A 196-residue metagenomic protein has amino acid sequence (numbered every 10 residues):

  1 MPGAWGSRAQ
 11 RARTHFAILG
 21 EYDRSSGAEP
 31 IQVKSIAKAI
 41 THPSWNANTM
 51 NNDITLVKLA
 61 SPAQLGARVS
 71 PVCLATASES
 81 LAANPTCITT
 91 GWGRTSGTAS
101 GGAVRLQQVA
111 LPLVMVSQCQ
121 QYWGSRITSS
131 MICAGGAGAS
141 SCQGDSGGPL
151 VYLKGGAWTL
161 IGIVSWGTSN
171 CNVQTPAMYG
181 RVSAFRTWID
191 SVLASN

Functional and structural regions predicted by a protein language model:
M1-G6, L19-Y22, K58-A60, T89-G93 (+3 more regions): Active-site-proximal beta-strand/loop segments in catalytic clefts of secreted hydrolases
M1-R8, Q108-L113, Q143, L150-N196: C-terminal subregion of chymotrypsin/trypsin-like serine protease catalytic domains
P2-A47, V109, V116-Q118: Conserved H-D interstitial segment of serine endopeptidase catalytic domains
H15-L19, A39, V57, C87-T89 (+6 more regions): Structural signal for hydrophobic/aromatic residues that build the beta-strand cores of folded beta-sheet domains
G27, Q32-K34, I54, L59-A60 (+2 more regions): Chymotrypsin/trypsin-fold serine protease catalytic domain
W45-T49, A77, A99-G102, Q174-P176: Conserved, non-catalytic sequence blocks in retroelement Pol enzymes and Pol-derived host proteins
T49, S141-Q143: Short glycine-/Asp-/Thr-/Trp-enriched loop segments that recur within the blades of beta-propeller repeat domains
